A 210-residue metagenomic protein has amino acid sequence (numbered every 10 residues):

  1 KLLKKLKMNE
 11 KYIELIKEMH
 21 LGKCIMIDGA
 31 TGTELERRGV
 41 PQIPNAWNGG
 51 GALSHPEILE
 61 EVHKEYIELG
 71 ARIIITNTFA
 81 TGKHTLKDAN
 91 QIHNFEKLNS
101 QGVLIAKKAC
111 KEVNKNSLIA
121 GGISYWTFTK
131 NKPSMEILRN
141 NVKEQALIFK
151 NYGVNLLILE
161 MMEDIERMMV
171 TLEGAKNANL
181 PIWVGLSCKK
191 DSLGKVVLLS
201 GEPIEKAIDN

Functional and structural regions predicted by a protein language model:
L3-N210: Domain-level signal for soluble alpha/beta catalytic cores
